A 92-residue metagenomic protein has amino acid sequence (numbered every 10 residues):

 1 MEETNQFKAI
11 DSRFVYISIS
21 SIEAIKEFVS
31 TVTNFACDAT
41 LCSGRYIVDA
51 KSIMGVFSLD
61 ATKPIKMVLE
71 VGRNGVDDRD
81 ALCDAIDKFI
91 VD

Functional and structural regions predicted by a protein language model:
E2-N5, C37, I47, V76-L82: Structural preference for solvent-exposed beta-strand-turn elements and adjacent flexible terminal/loop segments within
A9-S18: Short glycine-/aliphatic-rich beta-strand segments at the starts of folded cytosolic domains
S18-S20, T33, T40: N-terminal intrinsically disordered, cationic/polar leader segments that include organellar targeting peptides
I19, S43, R73: Conserved residues at beta->alpha junctions
I22-I25, A50: Structural motif corresponding to alpha-helix initiation and N-cap regions
E27-F35, A85, F89: Generic non-transmembrane alpha-helical segments
T40-E70: Amphipathic, hydrophobic secondary-structure cores in small proteins
P64-D92: C-terminal structural segments of small proteins and small subunits
